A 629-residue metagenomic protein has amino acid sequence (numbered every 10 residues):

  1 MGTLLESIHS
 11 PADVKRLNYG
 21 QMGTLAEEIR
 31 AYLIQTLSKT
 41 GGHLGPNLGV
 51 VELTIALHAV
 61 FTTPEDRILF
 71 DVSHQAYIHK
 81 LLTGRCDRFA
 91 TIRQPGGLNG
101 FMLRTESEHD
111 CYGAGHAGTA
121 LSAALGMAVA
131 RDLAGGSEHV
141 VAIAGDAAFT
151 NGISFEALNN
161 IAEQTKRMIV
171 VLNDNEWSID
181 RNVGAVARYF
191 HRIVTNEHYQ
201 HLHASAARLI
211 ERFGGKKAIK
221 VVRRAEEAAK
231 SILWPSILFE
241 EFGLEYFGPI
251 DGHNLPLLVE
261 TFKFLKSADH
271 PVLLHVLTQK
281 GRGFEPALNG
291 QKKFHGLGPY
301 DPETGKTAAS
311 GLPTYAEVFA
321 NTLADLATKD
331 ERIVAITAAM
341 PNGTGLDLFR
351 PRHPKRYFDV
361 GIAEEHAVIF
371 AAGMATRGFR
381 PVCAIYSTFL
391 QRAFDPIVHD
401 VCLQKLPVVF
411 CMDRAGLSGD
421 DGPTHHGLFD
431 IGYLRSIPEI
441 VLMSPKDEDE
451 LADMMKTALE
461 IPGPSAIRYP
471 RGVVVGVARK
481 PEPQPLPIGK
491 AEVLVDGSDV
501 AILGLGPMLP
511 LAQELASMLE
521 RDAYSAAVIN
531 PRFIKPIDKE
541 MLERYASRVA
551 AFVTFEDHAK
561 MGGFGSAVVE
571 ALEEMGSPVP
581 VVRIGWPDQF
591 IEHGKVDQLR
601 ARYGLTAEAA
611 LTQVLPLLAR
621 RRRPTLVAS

Functional and structural regions predicted by a protein language model:
M1-L82, L238-V259, A268, V272-T278: N-terminal amphipathic, basic-rich helices that act as targeting or association modules
H43-Q164, Y315, R332-I333, T337-A338 (+1 more regions): Cofactor-binding active-site loop characterized by glycine-rich and histidine/acidic residues
D66-R67, H270, T278-L390, P396-L406 (+4 more regions): Non-catalytic terminal/interface segments that mediate subunit docking, oligomerization, and allosteric communication
N175-F319: Long, well-ordered, tryptophan-enriched scaffold segments
A218-P286, P407-M412, I431-K480, T606-S629: Structural signature of the thiamine diphosphate
E260-K263, H295-G296, T314-K329, G345-P351 (+5 more regions): Glycine-/acidic-rich phosphate or pyrophosphate-binding loops and their flanking alpha/beta elements
P299-P302, T307-G311, G419-D421, V441 (+1 more regions): Peripheral docking tails and interdomain loops at the edges of cofactor- or intermediate-handling domains
D359-V360, Q513-A546: Generic long, charged, amphipathic alpha-helical segments
